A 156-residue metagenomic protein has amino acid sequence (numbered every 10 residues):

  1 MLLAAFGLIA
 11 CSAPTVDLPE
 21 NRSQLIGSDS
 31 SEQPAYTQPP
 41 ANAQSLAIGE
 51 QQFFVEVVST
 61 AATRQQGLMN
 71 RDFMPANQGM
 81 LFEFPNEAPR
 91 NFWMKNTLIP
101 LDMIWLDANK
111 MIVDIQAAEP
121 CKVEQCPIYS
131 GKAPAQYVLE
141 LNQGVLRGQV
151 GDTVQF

Functional and structural regions predicted by a protein language model:
M1-A4: Sec-dependent signal peptide recognition, specifically the positively charged N-region followed immediately by
L8-A10: C-terminal motif of bacterial Sec signal peptides marking the signal peptidase cleavage site
S12-F156: Compact, glycine-rich, soluble single-domain proteins
